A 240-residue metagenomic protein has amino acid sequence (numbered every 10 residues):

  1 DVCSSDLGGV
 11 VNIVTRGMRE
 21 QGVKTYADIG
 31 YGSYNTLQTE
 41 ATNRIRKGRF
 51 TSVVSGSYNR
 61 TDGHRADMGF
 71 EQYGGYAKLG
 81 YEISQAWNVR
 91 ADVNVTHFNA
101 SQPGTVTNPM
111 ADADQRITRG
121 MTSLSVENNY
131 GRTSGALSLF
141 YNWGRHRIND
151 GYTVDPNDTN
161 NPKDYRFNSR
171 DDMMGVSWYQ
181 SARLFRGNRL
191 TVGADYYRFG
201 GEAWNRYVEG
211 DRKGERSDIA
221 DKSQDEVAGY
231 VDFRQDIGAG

Functional and structural regions predicted by a protein language model:
D1, S5-D28, T39-T42: N-terminal periplasmic accessory domains that precede and gate Gram-negative outer-membrane beta-barrel machines
L7, Q21-V23, L37, Y73 (+3 more regions): Exposed loop/turn and edge beta-strand positions of beta-sandwich/beta-sheet ligand-binding modules
N12, Y26-D28, Y76, F140 (+1 more regions): Short aromatic/hydrophobic contact patches that present stacked aromatics for nucleic-acid/ligand binding
Q21-Y26, V89-A91, P103, N149-D150: Short, charged, solvent-exposed linker or helix-capping segments at domain edges/interfaces that act as flexible hinges
T25-A27, S52-V54, Q102, G135 (+1 more regions): One face of beta-strands
Y31-R60, R65-N99, A113-S134, L184-F185 (+1 more regions): Transmembrane beta-barrel wall of Gram-negative outer-membrane proteins
E82, A86-T96, I117-G240: Face-selective signature of the C-terminal outer-membrane beta-barrel domain
T107: Charged DNA-binding/catalytic regions of mobile-element recombinases
